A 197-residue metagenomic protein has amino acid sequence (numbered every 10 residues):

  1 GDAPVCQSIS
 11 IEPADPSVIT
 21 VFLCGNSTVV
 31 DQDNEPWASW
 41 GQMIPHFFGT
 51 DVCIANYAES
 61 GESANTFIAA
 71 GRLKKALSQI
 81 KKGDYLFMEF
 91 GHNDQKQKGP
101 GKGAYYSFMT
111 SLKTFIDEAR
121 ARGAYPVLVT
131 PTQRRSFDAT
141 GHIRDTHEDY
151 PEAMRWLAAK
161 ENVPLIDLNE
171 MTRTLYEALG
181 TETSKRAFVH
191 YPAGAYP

Functional and structural regions predicted by a protein language model:
G1-E59, L73-L86: Serine-esterase "nucleophile elbow" of acetyl-processing enzymes
V30, G49, A58, I68 (+2 more regions): Generic, ordered loop/turn and secondary-structure boundary motif
D31-P36, N56-A70, K96-G103: Acidic/histidine-rich helix-loop elements that form or flank divalent-metal/phosphate-binding sites at the catalytic
M43, G71-P197: Alpha-helical cap/lid subdomain in secreted, periplasmic, or secretory-pathway luminal O-acyl-processing enzymes
